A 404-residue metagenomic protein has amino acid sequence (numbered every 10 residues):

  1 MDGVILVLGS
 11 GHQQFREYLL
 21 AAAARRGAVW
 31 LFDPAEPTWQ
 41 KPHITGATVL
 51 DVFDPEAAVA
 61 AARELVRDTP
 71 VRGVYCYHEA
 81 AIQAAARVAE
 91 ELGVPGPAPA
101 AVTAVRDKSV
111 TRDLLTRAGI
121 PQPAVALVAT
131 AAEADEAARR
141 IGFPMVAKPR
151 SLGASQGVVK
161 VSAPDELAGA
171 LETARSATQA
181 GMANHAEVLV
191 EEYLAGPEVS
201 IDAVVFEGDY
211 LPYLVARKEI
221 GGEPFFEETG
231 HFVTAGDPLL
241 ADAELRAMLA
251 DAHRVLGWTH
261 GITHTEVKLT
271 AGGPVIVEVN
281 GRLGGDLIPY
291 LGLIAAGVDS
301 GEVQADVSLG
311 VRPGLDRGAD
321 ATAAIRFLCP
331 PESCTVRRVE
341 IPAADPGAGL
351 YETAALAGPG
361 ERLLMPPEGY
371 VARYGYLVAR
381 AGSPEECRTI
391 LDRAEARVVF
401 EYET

Functional and structural regions predicted by a protein language model:
M1-A101, A132, A357-A372, G382-E403: ATP-binding N-terminal substructure of ATP-dependent carboxylate-amine bond-forming enzymes
V29, R117-A118, A305-T404: Peripheral (often C-terminal) accessory segments that flank ATP-dependent C-N-forming ligase machineries
V94-G157: A conserved helix-loop-beta module that forms one wall/lid of the active-site cleft in ATP-utilizing catalytic domains
P121-P123, P144-A147, K160-G196, A216 (+2 more regions): Conserved ATP-binding module of the ATP-grasp superfamily
I141-G142, L269-V275, E368-A372: A short, glycine/Asx- and small/polar-enriched loop/turn that sits immediately N-terminal to a beta-strand
D165, E192-W258, I262, L269 (+4 more regions): ATP-dependent carboxylate/phosphate-activation module, predominantly the ATP-grasp catalytic core and closely related
